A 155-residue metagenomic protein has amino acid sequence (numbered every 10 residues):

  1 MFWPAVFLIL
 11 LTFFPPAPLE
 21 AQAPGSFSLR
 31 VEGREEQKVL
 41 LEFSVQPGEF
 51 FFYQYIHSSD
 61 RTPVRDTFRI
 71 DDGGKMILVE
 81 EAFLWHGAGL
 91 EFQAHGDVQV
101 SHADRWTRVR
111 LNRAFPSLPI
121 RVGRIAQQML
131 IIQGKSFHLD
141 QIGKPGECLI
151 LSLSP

Functional and structural regions predicted by a protein language model:
P4-F14: Bacterial N-terminal signal peptides
T12, S58-D60, G73, A88 (+1 more regions): Short linear sequence elements within intrinsically disordered, low-complexity coil regions
T12-A23: Membrane-interface motif at the C-terminal end of an N-terminal transmembrane signal
P18, S26, R34, A88-L90 (+1 more regions): Intrinsically disordered, low-complexity regions
A21-F83: N-terminal secretory signal peptides
M76-V79, H86-P155: Mature, soluble, non-transmembrane domains
